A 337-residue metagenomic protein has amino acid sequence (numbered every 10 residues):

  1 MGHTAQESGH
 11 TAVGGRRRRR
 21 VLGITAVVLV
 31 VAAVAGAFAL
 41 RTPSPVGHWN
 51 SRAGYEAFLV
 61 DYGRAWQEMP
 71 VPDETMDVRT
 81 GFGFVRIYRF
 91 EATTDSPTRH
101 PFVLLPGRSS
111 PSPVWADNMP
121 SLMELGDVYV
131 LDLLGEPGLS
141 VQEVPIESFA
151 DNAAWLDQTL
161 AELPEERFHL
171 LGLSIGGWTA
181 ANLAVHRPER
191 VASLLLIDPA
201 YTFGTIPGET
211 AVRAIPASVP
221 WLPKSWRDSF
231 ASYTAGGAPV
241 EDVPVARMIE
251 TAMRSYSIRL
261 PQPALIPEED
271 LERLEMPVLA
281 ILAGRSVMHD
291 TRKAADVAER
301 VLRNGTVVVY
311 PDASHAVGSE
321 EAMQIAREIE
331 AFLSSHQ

Functional and structural regions predicted by a protein language model:
G2-P101, L125-G126, S334-Q337: Alpha/beta-hydrolase fold catalytic core
F90-G138: Conserved HGGG/HGGXW glycine-rich cap/lid loop of the alpha/beta-hydrolase fold
V130-H169: Active-site loop/oxyanion-hole signature of alpha/beta-hydrolase fold enzymes
V185, L194-W221: Flexible "cap/lid" loop of the alpha/beta hydrolase fold
T205-A211, P220-E275: Conserved alpha/beta-hydrolase catalytic His-Asp/Glu region
L274, A280-L282: Short beta-strand/loop motif that positions the catalytic acidic residue of the alpha/beta-hydrolase fold
L282-A313: Conserved loop-alpha-helix segment in the C-terminal half of the alpha/beta-hydrolase fold that carries the catalytic
G305-Q337: Catalytic active-site module of serine/aspartate enzymes centered on a nucleophile-bearing elbow/loop
